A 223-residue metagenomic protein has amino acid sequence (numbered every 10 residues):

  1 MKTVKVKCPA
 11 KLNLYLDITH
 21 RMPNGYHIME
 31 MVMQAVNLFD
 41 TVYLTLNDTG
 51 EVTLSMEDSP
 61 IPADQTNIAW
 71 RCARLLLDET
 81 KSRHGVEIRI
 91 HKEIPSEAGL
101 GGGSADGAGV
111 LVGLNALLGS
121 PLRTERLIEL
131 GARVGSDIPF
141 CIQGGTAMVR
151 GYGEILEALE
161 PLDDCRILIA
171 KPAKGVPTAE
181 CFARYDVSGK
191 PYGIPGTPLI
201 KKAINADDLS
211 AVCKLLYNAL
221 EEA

Functional and structural regions predicted by a protein language model:
M1-A98, A116, S120-I128, L162 (+1 more regions): ATP-binding N-lobe of GHMP and related small-molecule kinases
D48-P60, V110, D208-Y217: Short, basic/glycine-rich phosphate-binding loops at helix/coil junctions that contact nucleotide phosphates
A98-G99, D137: Acidic pyrophosphate-coordinating catalytic loop
D106: Conserved cofactor-binding/catalytic machinery of classical short-chain dehydrogenase/reductase
L111-M148: Contiguous, small/hydrophobic- and glycine-enriched helical/loop subdomains that border and often "cap" functional
Q143, V149-A223: Conserved, helical-rich catalytic subdomain that frames metal- and/or nucleotide-binding sites in enzyme alpha/beta
